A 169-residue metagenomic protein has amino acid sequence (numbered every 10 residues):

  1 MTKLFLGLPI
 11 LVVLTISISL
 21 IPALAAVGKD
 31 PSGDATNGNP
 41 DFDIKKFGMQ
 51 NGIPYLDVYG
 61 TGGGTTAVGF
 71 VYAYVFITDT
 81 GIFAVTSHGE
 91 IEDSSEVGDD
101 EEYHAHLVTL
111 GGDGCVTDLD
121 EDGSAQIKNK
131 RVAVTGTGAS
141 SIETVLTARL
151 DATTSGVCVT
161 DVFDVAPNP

Functional and structural regions predicted by a protein language model:
M1-F5: Positively charged n-region of N-terminal signal peptides that target proteins for export
P9-S19: Bacterial N-terminal signal peptides
L20-A25: Sec/Tat signal peptide C-region and signal peptidase I cleavage site
A26-S32, G63-A67, V145-T154: Intrinsically disordered, low-complexity regulatory segments
T36-L110: Surface-exposed, glycine/proline- and aromatic-rich loop segments on solvent-exposed faces across compartments
L107, G111-G114, S124-A125: Mature extracytoplasmic domains of secretory-pathway proteins
T117-E143: Acidic, glycine-rich flexible loop segments
S140-P169: Acidic/polar low-complexity flexible segments
